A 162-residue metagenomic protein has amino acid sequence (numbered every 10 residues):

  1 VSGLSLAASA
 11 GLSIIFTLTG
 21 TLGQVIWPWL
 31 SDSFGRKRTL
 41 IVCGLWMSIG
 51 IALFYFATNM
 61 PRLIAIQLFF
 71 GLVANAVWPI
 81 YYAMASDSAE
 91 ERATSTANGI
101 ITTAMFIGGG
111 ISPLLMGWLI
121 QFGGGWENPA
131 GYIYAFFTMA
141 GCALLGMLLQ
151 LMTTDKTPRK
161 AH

Functional and structural regions predicted by a protein language model:
T17-V25, G109-G110: Residue-level signature of mid-helix packing/kink "hotspots" within the transmembrane helices of 12-pass Major
G23-G35, I120: Helix-to-loop junctions at the C-terminal end of transmembrane segments in multipass secondary transporters
S33-G44: Cytoplasmic membrane-interface "Motif A"-like loop-to-helix N-cap segments of 12-TM Major Facilitator Superfamily
W46-T58: C-terminal ends and interior cores of transmembrane alpha-helices in multi-pass membrane transporters/permeases
A76-E90: Intracellular juxtamembrane helix-capping segments at the cytosolic ends of symmetry-related transmembrane helices
R92-G124: A late C-terminal transmembrane helix in Major Facilitator Superfamily
W118-G141: A membrane-interface helix-boundary motif in multi-pass transporters
F137-H162: Multi-pass alpha-helical transporter architecture, strongest for 12-TM Major Facilitator/SLC carriers used
